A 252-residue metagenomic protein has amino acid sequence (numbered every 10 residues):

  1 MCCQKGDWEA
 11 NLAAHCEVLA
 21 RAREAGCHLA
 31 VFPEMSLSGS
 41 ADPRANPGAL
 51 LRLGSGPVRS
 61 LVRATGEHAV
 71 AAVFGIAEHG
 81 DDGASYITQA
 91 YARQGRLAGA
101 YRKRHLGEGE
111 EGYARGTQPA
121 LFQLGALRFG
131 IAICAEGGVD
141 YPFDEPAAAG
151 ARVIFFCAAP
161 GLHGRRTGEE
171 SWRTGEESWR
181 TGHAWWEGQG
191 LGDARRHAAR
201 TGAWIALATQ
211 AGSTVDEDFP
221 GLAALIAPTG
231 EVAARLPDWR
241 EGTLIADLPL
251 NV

Functional and structural regions predicted by a protein language model:
M1-K5: Generic N-terminal amphipathic, Lys/Arg-enriched alpha-helix
A10-R21, V139-D144: Short, acidic/polar
A14-L29, G56-A69: A short, N-terminal amphipathic alpha-helix
A22-A49, A72-V73, E136, A151-A159 (+2 more regions): Active-site beta-strand/loop signature of hydrolases that rely on acidic residues for catalysis
L53, G80-V153, C157-R173, E177-S178 (+2 more regions): Active-site catalytic loop in hydrolytic enzyme cores
P57-V73, G138-E241: CN hydrolase (nitrilase-like) catalytic-core segments centered on the catalytic cysteine and neighboring Lys/Glu
A71-I76, G99-E108, I205-T209: Short Pro/Gly-enriched beta-strand edge/turn motifs at strand-loop
F74-I76, I87-Y91, A120, L222-L225 (+1 more regions): Short beta-strand scaffold segments in enzyme catalytic cores
